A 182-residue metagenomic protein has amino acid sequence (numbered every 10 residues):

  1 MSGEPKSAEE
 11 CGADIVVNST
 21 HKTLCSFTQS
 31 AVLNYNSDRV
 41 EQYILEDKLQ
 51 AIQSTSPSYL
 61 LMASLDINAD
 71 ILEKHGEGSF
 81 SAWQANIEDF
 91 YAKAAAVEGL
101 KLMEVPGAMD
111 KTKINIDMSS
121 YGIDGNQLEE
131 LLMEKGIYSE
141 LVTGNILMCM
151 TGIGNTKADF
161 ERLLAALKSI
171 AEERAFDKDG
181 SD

Functional and structural regions predicted by a protein language model:
M1-E104, M118: Conserved PLP-enzyme active-site core in the AAT-like
A95-D182: Conserved C-terminal alpha-helix-loop-beta "cap" of PLP-dependent enzymes that closes/shapes the active-site mouth
